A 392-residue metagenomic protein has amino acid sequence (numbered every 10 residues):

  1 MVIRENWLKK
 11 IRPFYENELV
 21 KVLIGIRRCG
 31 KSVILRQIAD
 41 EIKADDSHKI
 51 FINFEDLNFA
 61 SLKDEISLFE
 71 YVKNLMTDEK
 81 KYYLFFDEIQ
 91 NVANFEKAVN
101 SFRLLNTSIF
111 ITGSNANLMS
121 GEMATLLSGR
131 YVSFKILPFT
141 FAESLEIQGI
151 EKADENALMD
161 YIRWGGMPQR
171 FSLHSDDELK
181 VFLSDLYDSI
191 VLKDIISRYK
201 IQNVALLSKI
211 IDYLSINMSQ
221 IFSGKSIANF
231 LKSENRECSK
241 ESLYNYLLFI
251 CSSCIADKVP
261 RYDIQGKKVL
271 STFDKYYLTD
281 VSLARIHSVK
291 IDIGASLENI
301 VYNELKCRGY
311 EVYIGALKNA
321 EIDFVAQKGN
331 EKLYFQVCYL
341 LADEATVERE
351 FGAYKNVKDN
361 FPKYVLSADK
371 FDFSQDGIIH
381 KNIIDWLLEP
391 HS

Functional and structural regions predicted by a protein language model:
V2-E16: Pre-Walker A adenine-sensing motif
L23: Hydrophobic anchor at the beta1->P-loop junction of P-loop NTPases
K31: Conserved lysine of the Walker
I34, I38: Hydrophobic positions on the alpha1 helix immediately C-terminal to the Walker A/P-loop
I50, D176-K332: Accessory nucleic acid-recognition modules appended to NTPase machines
F51-Y82: Short glycine-rich substrate-engagement loop in P-loop NTPases that contacts/grips substrate
S114-A116, S120-I221, C254: Interdomain motor-coupling "hinge/lid" segment immediately C-terminal to the ATP-binding subdomain of NTP-driven enzymes
G315, Y339-I384: Catalytic cores of nucleic-acid endonucleases
